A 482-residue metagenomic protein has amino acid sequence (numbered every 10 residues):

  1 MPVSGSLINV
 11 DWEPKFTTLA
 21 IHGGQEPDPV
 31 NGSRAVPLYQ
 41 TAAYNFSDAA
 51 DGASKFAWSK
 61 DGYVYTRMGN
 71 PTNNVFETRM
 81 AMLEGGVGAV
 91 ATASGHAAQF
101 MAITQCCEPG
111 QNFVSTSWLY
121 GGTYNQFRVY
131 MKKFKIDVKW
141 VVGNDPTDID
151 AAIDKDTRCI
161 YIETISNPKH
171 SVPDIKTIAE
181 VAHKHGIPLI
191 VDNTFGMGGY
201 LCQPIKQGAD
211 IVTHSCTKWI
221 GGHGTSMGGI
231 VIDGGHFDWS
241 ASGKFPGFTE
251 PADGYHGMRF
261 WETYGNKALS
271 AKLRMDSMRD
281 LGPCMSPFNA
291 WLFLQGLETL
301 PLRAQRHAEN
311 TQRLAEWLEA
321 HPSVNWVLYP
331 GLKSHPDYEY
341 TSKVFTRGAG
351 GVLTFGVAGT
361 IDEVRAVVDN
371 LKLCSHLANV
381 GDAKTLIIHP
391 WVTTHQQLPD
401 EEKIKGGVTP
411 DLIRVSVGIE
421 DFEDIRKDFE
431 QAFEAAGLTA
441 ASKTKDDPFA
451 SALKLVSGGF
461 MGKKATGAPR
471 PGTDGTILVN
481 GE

Functional and structural regions predicted by a protein language model:
M1-Y63, A441, D446-E482: N-terminal glycine-rich, Lys/His-bearing helix-loop that initiates the first secondary-structure elements of many
P2-E13, A20-H22, E26-P29, A89-A320 (+3 more regions): Conserved PLP-enzyme active-site core in the AAT-like
P2-V3, V87, G110, R128-V129 (+3 more regions): PLP-dependent enzyme catalytic core of the Aspartate aminotransferase-like
G23, Q40-Y44, R67, V357 (+2 more regions): Pocket-edge structural micro-motifs
A43-F100, G122-V129: Conserved N-terminal alpha-helix of the aminotransferase class I/II PLP-enzyme fold
N45-A49, D238-W239, L300, T360-E363 (+2 more regions): Short, acidic Gly/Pro/Ser/Thr-rich loop/turn segments
I232, T354-G356, S416-G418: Short hydrophobic/aromatic beta-strand micro-patches that form the beta-sheet surface supporting nucleotide- or nucleic
L281-C284, F288-A290, Q295, T299 (+4 more regions): Conserved small-domain helix->loop->beta segment predominantly found in fold-type I
